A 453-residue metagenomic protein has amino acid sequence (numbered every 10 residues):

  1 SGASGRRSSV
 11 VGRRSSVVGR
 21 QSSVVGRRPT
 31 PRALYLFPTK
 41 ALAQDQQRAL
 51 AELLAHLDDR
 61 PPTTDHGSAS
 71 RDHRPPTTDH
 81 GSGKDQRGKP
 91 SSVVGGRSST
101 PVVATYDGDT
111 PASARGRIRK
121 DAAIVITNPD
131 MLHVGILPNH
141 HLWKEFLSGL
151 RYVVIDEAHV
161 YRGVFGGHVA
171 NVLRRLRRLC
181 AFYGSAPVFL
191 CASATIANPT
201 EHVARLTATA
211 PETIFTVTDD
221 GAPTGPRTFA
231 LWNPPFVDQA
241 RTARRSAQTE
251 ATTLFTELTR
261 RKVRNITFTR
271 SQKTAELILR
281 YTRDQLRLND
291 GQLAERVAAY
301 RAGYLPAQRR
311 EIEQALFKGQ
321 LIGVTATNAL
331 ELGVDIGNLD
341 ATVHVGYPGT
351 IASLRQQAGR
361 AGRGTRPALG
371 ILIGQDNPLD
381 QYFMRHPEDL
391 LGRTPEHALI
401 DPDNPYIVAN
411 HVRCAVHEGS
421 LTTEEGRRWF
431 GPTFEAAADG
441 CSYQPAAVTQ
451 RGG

Functional and structural regions predicted by a protein language model:
R32-Q46, F255-Q285, V412: Conserved strand-helix element at the start of the C-terminal RecA-like helicase core
L42-R60, S99-T105, R205-E212: Conserved helix-turn-beta segment of the N-terminal RecA-like "Helicase ATP-binding" lobe in SF1/SF2 helicases
G108-G149, A315: Conserved helix/coil segment N-terminal to the catalytic DExD/H
S113-R115, Y304-A326: Conserved helicase ATPase core of P-loop NTP-dependent helicases/translocases
Y152, H159-G221: Post-DEXD/H (motif II) to motif III coupling segment of the RecA-like Helicase ATP-binding lobe
V188, A192, T200-T207, P211-Q272: Conserved interdomain linker/interface between the two RecA-like ATPase lobes of SF2 helicase motors
A352-D401: Conserved segment of the helicase C-terminal RecA-like domain
Y406-G453: C-terminal accessory/connector segments of nucleic-acid motor ATPases
